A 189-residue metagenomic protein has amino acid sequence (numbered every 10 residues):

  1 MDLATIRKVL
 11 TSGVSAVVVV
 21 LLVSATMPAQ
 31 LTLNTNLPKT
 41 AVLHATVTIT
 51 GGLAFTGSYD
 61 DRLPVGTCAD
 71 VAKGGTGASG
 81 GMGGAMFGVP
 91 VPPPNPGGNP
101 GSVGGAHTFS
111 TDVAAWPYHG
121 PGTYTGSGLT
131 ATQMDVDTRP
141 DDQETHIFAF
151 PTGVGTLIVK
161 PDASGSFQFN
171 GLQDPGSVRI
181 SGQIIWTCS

Functional and structural regions predicted by a protein language model:
M1-I6: N-terminal secretory signal peptides that target proteins for export/translocation
R7-V20: Sec-dependent N-terminal signal peptides
L22-P28: C-terminal segment of classical bacterial N-terminal signal peptides
P28-S189: An extracellular/secretory-lumen and virion-surface interaction module
